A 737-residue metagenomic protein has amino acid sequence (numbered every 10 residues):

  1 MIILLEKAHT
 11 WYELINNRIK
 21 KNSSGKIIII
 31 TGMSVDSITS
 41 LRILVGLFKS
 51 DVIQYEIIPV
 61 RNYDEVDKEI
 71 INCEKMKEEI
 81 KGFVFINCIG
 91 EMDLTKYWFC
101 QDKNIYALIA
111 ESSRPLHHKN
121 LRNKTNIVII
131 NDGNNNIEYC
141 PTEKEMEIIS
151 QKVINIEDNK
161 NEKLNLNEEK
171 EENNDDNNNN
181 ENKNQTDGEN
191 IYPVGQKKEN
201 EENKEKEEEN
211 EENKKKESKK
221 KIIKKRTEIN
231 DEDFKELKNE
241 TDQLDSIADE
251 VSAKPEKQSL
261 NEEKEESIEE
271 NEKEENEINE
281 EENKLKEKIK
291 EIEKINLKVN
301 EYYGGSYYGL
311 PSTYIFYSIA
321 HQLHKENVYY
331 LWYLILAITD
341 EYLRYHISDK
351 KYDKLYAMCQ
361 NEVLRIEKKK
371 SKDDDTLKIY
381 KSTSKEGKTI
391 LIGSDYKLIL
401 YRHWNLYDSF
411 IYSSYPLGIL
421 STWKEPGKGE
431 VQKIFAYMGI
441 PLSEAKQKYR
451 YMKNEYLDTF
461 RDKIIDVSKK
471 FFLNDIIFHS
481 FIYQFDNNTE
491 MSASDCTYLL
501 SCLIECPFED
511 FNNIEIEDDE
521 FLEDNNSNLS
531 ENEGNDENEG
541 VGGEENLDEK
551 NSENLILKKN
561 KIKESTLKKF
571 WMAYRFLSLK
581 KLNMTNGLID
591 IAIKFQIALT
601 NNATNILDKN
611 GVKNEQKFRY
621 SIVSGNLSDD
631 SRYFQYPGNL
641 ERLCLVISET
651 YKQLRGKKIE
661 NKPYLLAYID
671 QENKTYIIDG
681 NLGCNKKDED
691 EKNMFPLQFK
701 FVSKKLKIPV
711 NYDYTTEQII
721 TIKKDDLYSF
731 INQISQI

Functional and structural regions predicted by a protein language model:
M1-I737: Replace "Mg2+/Mn2+-dependent" with "divalent metal-dependent
